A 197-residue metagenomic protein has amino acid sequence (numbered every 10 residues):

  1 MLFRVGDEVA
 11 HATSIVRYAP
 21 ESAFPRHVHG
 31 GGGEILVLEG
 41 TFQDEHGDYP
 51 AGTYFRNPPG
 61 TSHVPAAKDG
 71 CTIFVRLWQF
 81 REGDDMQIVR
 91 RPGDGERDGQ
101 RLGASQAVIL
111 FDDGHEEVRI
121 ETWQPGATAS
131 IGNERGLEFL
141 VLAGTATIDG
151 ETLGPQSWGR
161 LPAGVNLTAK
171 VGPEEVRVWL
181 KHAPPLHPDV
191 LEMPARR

Functional and structural regions predicted by a protein language model:
M1-E8, G70, F74-R119, P194-R197: A short, N-terminal "cap"/entry segment at the start of jelly-roll beta-barrel domains of the cupin/DSBH fold
M1-H29, Q43, G47-A51, P58 (+6 more regions): Conserved short histidine dyad/triad with adjacent acidic residue
I35, F139: Structured binding elements
L36-E39, Q43: Extended cationic-aromatic binding surfaces that line active-site or macromolecule-binding grooves and engage
G40, A143-G144: Glycine-centered positions in the ABC transporter ATPase nucleotide-binding domain
D48, P59-G83, R135, A163-E192: Ligand-binding loop in jelly-roll beta-barrel domains
R160: N-terminal glycine-rich phosphate-binding loop for ADP-containing cofactors
